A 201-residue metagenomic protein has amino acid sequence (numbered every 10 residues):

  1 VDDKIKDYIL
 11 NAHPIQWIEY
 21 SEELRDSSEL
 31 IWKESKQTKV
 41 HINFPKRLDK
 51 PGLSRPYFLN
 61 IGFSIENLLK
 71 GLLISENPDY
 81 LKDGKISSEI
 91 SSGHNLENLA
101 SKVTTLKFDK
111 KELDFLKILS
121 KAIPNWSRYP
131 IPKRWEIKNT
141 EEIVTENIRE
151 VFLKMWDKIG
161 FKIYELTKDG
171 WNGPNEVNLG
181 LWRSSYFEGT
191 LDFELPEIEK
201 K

Functional and structural regions predicted by a protein language model:
V1-E19, E29, N77-K201: Long, charged low-complexity segments
V1-P56, L73: Charged alpha-helical initiation segments
Y57-L73: Extended, hydrophobic/aromatic-rich amphipathic alpha-helical segments that build helical scaffolds
